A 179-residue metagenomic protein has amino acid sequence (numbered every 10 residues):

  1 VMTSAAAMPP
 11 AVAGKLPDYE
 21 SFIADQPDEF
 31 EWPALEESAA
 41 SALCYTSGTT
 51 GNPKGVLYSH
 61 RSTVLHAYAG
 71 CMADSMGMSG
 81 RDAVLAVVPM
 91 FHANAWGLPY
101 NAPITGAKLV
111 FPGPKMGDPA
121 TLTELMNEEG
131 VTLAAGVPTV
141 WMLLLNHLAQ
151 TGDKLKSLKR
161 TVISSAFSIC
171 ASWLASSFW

Functional and structural regions predicted by a protein language model:
V1, L57, L85, V110 (+1 more regions): Structural detector of well-ordered beta-strand residues that form the stable sheet scaffold of enzyme domains
V1-E37, H147-L148: ANL superfamily adenylate-forming
A5-M8, V88, P114, V131-W173 (+1 more regions): Adenylate-forming
L16-P17, S21, Y58, S62 (+4 more regions): Tryptophan-centric aromatic hotspots in well-structured domains and transmembrane helices
P27-S38, L43-L85, G97-L98, A107 (+1 more regions): Conserved adenylate-forming
A40, T46-T49, V84, M90 (+3 more regions): Conserved S/T- and glycine-rich ATP-binding loop of Class I adenylate-forming
P53-G55, H66-A73, L122-T123, W141-A149 (+1 more regions): Adenylate-forming
V64-A83, A93-T132, H147-L148: Conserved AMP-binding/adenylation subdomain of ANL enzymes
